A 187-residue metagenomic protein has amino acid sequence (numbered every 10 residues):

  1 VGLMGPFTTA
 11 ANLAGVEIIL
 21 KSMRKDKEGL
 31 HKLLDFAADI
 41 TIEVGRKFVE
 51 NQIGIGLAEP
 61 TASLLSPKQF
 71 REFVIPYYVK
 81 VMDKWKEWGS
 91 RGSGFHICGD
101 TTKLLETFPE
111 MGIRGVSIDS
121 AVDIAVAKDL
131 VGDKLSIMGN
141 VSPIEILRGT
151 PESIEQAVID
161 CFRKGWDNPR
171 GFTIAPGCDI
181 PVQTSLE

Functional and structural regions predicted by a protein language model:
V1-E187: Active-site loop segments of alpha/beta catalytic cores
